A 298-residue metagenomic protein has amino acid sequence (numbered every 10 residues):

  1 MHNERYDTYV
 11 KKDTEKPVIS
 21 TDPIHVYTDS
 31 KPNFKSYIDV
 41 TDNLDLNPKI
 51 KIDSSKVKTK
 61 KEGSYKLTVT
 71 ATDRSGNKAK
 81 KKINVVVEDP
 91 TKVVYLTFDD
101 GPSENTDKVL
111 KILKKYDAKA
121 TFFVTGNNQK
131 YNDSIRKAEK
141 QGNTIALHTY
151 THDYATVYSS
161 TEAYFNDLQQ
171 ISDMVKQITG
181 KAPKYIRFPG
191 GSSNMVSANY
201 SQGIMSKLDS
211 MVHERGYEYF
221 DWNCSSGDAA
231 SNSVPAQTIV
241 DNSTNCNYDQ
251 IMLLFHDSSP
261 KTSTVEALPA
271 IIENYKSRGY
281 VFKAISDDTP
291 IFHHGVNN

Functional and structural regions predicted by a protein language model:
M1-H2, V69: Sec-dependent N-terminal signal peptides of Gram-positive bacterial secreted proteins and lipoproteins
R5-K11, N77-E88: C-terminal edge beta-strand
R5-L46: Solvent-exposed, low-complexity, repeat-rich "mucin-like" stalks and linkers
D45-I83: Serine/threonine-rich, repeat-prone extracellular segments and beta-strand-based repeat modules of secreted/surface
N84-A182, N274, P290-I291: Active-site beta->alpha N-cap acidic-glycine motif
T97, T121-T125, A146-H148, I186-P189 (+3 more regions): A cross-family glycoside hydrolase active-site/sugar-binding cleft signature
K130, H152-L254, S258-K276, Y280 (+1 more regions): Catalytic domains of cell-wall/extracellular-matrix polysaccharide-remodeling enzymes, centered on de-N-acetylation
